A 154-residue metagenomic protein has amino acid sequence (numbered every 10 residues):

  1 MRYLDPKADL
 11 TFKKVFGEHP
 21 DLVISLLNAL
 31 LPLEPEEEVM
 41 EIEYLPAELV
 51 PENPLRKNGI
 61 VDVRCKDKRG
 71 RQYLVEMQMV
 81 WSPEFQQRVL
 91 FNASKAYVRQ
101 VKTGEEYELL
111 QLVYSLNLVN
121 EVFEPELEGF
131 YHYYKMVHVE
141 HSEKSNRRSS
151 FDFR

Functional and structural regions predicted by a protein language model:
M1-R154: Elongated, amphipathic alpha-helical interaction scaffolds
